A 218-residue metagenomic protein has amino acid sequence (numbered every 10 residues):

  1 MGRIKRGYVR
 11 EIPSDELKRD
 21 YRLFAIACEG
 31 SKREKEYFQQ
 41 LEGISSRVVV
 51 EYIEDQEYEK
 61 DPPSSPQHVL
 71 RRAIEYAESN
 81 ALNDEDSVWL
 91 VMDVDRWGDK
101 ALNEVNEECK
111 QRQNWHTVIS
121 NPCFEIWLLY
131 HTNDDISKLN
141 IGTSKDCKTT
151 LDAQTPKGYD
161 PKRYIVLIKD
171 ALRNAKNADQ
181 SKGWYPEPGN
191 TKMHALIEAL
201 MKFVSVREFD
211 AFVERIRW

Functional and structural regions predicted by a protein language model:
G2-I4, R10-L23, R33-K35, Q39-Q56 (+1 more regions): C-terminal accessory helical subdomains adjacent to catalytic cores in phosphodiester- and nucleotide-handling enzymes
F24-C28: Short, hydrophobic/glycine-enriched beta-strand segments
G30, E34, D61-L70, P188-K192: Phosphate/oxyanion-binding active-site loops and adjacent basic polyanion-contact surfaces
A73: Catalytic cores of nucleic-acid endonucleases
